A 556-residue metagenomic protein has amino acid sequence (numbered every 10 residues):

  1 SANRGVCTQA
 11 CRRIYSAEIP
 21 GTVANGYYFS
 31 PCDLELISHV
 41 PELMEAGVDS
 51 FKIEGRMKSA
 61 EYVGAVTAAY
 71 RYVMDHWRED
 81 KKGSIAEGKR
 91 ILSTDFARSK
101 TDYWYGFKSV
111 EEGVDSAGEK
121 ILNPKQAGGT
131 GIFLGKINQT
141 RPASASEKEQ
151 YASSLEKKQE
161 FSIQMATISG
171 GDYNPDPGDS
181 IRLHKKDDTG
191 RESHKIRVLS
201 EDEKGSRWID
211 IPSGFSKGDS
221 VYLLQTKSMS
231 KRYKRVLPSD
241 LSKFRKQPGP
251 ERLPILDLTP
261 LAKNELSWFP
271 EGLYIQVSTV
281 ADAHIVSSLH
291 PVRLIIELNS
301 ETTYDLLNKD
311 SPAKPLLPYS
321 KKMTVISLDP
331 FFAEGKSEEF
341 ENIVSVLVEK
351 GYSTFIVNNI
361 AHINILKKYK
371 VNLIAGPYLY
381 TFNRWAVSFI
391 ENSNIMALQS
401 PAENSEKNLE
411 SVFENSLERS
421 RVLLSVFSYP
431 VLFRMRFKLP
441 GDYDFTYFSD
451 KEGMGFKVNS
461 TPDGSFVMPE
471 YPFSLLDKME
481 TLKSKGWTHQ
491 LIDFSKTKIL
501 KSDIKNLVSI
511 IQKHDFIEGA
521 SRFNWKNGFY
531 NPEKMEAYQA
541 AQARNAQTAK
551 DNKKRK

Functional and structural regions predicted by a protein language model:
S1-S50, M57-K556: Active-site pocket-lining/capping segments in soluble small-molecule metabolic enzymes
